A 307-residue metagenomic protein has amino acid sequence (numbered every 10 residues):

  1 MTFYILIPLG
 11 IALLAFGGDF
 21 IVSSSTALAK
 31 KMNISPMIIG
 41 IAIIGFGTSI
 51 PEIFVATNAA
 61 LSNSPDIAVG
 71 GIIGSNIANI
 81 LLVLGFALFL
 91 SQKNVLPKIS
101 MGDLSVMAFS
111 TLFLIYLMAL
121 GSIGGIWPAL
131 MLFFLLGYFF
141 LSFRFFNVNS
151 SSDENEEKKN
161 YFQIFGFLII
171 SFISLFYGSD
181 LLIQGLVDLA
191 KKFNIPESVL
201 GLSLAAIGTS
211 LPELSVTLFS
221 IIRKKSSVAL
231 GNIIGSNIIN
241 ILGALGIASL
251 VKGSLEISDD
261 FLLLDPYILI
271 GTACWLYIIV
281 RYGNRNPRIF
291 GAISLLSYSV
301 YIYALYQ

Functional and structural regions predicted by a protein language model:
M1-Q307: Hydrophobic alpha-helical segments, chiefly the membrane-spanning helices and signal/signal-anchor peptides
